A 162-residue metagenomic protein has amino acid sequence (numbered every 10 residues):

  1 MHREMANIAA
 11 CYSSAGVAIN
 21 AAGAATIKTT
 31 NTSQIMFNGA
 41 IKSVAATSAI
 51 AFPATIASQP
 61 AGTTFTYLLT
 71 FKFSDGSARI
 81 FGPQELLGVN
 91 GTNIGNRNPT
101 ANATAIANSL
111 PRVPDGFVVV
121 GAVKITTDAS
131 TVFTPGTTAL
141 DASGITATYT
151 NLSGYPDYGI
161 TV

Functional and structural regions predicted by a protein language model:
M1-V162: Beta-strand-rich solenoidal segments
